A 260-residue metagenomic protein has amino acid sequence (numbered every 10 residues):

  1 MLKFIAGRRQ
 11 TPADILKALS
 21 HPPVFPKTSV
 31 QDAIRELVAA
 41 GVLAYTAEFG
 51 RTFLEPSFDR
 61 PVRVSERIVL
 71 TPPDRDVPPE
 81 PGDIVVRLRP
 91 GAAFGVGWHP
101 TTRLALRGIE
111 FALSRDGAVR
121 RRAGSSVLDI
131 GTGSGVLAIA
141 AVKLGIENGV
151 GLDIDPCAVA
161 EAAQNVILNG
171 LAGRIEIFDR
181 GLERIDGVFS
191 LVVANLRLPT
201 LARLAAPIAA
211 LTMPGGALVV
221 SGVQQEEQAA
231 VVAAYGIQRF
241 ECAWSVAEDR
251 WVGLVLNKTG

Functional and structural regions predicted by a protein language model:
M1-E80: N-terminal auxiliary segments of SAM/dcSAM-dependent transferases
A18, A33-V42, L144, N165 (+2 more regions): Alpha-helical structural signal in soluble globular domains
L43, L70, V86, I175-I177 (+1 more regions): Generic structural signal for residues in well-ordered beta-strands
S57-R121: SAM-dependent Rossmann-like transferase core, predominantly class I methyltransferases with a strong bias toward
H99-G181, I185: Conserved SAM/SAH cofactor-binding pocket of Class I
I154-G260: S-adenosylmethionine
